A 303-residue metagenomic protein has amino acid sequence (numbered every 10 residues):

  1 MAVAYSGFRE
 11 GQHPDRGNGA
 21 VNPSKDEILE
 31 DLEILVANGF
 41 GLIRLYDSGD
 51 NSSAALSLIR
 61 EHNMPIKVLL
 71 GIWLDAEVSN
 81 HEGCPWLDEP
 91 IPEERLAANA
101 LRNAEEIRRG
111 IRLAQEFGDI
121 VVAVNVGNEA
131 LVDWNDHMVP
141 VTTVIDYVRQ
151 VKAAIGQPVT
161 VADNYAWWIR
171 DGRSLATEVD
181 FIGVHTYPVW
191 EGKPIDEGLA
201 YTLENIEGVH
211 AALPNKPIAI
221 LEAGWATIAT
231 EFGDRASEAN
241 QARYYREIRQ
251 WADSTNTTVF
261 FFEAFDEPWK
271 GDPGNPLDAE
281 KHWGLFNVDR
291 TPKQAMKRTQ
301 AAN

Functional and structural regions predicted by a protein language model:
M1, D234-E238, W251-N303: Aromatic-rich peripheral "rim/lid" segments of glycoside hydrolase catalytic domains that contact and position glycan
A2-N80, C84: N-terminal carbohydrate-binding/catalytic regions of secreted carbohydrate-active enzymes
V3, L35, I43, V124 (+3 more regions): Conserved, mostly hydrophobic/aromatic
H13-I34, N103-A114, A166-L175, R243-E247: Short, acidic/polar
A55-Q157: Substrate-binding cleft of extracellular glycoside hydrolase catalytic domains
L70-I72, H81-G83, V122, N128 (+3 more regions): Aromatic- and acid-rich polysaccharide-binding/catalytic face of secreted or lumenal carbohydrate-active enzymes
V132, D136, V184-W190, A212-R243 (+1 more regions): Active-site clefts of carbohydrate-active enzymes
V148-R170, N215-G224, T258-P268: Aromatic-lined carbohydrate-recognition surfaces of secreted/lumenal glycan-active proteins
